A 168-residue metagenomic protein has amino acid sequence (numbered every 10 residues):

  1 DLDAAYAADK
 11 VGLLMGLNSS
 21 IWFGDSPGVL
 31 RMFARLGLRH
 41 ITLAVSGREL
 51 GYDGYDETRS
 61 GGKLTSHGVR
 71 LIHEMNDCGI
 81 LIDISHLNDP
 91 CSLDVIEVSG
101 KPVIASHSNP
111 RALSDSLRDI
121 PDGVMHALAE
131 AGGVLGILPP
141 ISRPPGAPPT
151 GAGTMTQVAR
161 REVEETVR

Functional and structural regions predicted by a protein language model:
D1-R168: Extended, charged catalytic domains and RNA/DNA-binding interfaces, predominantly in divalent-metal-using enzymes
